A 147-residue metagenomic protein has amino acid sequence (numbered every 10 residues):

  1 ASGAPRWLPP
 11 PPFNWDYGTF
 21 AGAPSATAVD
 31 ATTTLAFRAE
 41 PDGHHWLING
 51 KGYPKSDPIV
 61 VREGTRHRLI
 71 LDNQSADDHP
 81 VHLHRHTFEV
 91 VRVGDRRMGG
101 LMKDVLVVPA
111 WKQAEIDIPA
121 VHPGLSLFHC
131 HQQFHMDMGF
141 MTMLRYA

Functional and structural regions predicted by a protein language model:
A1-D78, A120-L125, H129-A147: Extended terminal and domain-junction accessory segments
S25, K55-V61, R85-P123: Extracytoplasmic beta-sandwich strand-turn segments characteristic of Greek-key/jelly-roll folds
D78-M102, Q133-Y146: Extended intrinsically disordered, low-complexity coil regions enriched in Ser, Thr, Gly, Ala and often Pro
